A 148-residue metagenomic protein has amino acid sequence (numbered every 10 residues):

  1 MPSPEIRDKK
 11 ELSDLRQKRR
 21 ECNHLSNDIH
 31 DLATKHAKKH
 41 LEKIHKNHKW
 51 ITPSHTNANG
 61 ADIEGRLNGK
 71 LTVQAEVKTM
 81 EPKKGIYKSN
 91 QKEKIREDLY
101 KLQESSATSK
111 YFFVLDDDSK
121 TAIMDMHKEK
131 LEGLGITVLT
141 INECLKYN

Functional and structural regions predicted by a protein language model:
M1-S3: Nuclease-adjacent, charged terminal/linker segments that flank catalytic cores
I6-P53: Acidic-basic catalytic patches of nuclease active cores, encompassing PD-(D/E)XK and other metal-cofactor nuclease
K46, K70, S105-S109: Short glycine/proline-enriched coil/turn segments at helix->beta-strand junctions
N59-A61: Short beta-strand or tight-loop elements that sit immediately N-terminal to catalytic metal-binding acidic residues
I63-G85: Conserved catalytic cores of phosphodiester-cleaving nucleases, focusing on short active-site segments
V77-G133: Catalytic cores of nucleic-acid endonucleases
E132-N148: Non-catalytic C-terminal interaction segments of nucleic acid-processing enzymes
